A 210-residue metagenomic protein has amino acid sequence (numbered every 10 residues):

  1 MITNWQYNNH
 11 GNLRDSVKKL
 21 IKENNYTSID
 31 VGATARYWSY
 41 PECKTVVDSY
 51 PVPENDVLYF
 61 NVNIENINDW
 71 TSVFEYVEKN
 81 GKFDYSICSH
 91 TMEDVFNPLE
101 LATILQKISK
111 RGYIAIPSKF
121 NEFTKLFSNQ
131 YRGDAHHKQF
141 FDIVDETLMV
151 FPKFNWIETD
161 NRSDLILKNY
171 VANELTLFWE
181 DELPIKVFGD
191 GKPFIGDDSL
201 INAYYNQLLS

Functional and structural regions predicted by a protein language model:
M1-K22: Class I SAM-dependent methyltransferase Rossmann-like catalytic core, especially the SAM/SAH-binding loop
H10-G11, V52-E54, E65-N68, E146-V150 (+1 more regions): A short acidic, often aromatic-flanked loop/helix-cap motif at beta-alpha or helix-coil junctions that lines enzyme
N24-T124: Conserved SAM-binding loop
L99-S210: S-adenosyl-L-methionine-dependent methyltransferase catalytic module, highlighting the catalytic core
